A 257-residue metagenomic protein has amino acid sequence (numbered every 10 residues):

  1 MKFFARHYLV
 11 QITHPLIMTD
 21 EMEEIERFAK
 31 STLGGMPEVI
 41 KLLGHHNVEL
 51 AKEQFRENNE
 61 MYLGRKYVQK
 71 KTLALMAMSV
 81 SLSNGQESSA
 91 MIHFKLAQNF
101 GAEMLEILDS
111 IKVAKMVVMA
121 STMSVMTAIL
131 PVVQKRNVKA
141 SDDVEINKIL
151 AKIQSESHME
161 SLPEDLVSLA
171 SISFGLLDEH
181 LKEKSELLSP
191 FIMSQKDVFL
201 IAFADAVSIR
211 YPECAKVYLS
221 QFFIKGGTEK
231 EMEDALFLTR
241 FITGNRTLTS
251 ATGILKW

Functional and structural regions predicted by a protein language model:
F3-K70, T122-D197, L219-I224, T247-W257: Acidic, glycine/proline-rich low-complexity segments that act as flexible tails and inter-domain linkers
Q54, N58, L75-V80, S110-V117 (+2 more regions): Short alpha-helical scaffolding segments that buttress acidic/His motifs in well-ordered protein cores
V68-K71, G101-E106, M193-S194, G226-K230: Helix N-cap / loop-to-helix initiation motif
M76-I92, S121, I201-V217: Short, thiol/selenol-centered motifs that function as redox-active sites or metal-ligating centers
A90-Q98, T127-A128, V217-S220: "Short basic amphipathic alpha-helical interaction patches in structured regions
H93-V117: Hydrophobic/aromatic-rich structural module bridging two neighboring secondary-structure elements via a short loop
K112-M116, V125, D143-K148, G227-K230 (+2 more regions): C-terminal binding/interaction regions
S189-T228, F241: Structured core of small recognition/catalytic domains
